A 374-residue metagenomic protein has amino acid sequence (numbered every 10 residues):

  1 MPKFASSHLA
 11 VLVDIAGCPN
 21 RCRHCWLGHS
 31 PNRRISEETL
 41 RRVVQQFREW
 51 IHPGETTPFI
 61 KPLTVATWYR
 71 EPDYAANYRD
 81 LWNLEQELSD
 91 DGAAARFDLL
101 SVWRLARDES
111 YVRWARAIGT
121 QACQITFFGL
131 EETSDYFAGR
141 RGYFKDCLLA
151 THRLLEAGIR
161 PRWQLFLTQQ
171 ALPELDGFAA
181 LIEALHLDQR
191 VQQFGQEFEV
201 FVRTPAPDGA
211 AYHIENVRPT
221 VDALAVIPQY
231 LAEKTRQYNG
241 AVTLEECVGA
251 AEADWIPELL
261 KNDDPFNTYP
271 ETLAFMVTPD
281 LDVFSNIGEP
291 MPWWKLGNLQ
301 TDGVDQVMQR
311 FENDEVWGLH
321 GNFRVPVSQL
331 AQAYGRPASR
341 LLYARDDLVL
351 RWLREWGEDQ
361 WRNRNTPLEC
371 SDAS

Functional and structural regions predicted by a protein language model:
M1-K3, E55, P265-F266: Short boundary motifs at domain starts and secondary-structure transition points
M1-R33, D254, A274, A344-S374: N-terminal pre-core extensions flanking Radical SAM catalytic domains
A5-H8, W50-E71, L88-D90, G195-R203 (+4 more regions): Extended interaction regions within the primary functional domain
A10-A16, H24-V202: Conserved glycine-rich "GG(E/T)P / GGGxP" loop and the immediately following alpha-helix in the radical SAM core
C22, A76, S134, S285-I287 (+1 more regions): Activation segment
G28, D282-S374: Flexible mid-to-C-terminal extensions adjoining Fe-S/redox cofactors in radical SAM and related proteins
L105, L130-E131, D263, T301 (+1 more regions): Alpha-helix N-cap/helix-start and coil->helix boundary motif
F128, Y136, R140-K145, H152-P270 (+3 more regions): Radical SAM enzyme [4Fe-4S]-AdoMet core and its adjacent flexible, acidic and glycine-rich loops/tails across
